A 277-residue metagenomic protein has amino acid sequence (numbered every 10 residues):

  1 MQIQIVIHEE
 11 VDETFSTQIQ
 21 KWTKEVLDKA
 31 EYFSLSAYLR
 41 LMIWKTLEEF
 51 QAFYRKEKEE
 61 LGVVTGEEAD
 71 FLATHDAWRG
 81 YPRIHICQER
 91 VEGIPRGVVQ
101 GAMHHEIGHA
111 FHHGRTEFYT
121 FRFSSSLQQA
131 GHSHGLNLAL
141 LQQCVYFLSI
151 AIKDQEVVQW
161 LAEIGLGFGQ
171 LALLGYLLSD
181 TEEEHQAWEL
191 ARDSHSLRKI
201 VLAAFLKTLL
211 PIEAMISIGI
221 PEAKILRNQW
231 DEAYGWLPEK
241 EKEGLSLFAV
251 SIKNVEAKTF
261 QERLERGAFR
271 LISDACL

Functional and structural regions predicted by a protein language model:
Q2, E10-I84, G93, Q143 (+1 more regions): Auxiliary, metal-adjacent structural segments of Zn-dependent hydrolase domains
I86-M103: Short pre-active-site segment immediately N-terminal to the catalytic Zn-binding motif
P95-G97, H112-F147: Post-HEXXH active-site segment of zinc metalloproteases
G101, Q155-V158, A203: Non-catalytic, well-ordered alpha-helical scaffold segments
A102, E106-A110, G114: Catalytic glutamate of the conserved HExxH
F111-R115, G165-F168: A generic secondary-structure signal for well-formed alpha-helical elements
F147-G167: An active-site-proximal "capping" alpha-helix that borders the catalytic cofactor pocket
F168-L277: Pan-zinc metallopeptidase signature
